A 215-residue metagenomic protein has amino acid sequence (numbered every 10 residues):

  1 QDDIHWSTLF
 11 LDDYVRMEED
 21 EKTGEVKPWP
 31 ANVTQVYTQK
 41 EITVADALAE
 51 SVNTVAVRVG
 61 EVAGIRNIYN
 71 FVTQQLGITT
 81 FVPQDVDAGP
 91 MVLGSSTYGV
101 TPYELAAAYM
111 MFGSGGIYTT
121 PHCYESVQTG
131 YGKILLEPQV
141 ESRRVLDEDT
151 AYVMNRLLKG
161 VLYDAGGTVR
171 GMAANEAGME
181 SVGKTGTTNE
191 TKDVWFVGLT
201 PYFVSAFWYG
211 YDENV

Functional and structural regions predicted by a protein language model:
Q1: Active/ligand-binding-proximal structured segments within catalytic/core domains that scaffold catalytic residues
I4-R66, Y118, G130-G160: Conserved catalytic neighborhood of penicillin-recognizing serine enzymes
I4-W6, G99-V215: A penicillin-recognizing enzyme superfamily signal
T8-L11, D46, A56-G60, F71 (+6 more regions): Structural recognition of the beta-strand scaffold that forms the well-ordered cores of secreted hydrolase catalytic
F10, Q84-D87, A173-A174: Short, glycine-/polar-rich solvent-exposed loops and beta-turns at beta-strand/coil boundaries
V15, G77-I78, Y163: Residue-level marker of structural boundaries
G24-N32, V36, G64-A107: Mid-domain, small-residue-enriched loop/turn segments at the edges of structured enzyme/sensor domains
N53-V55, V86-L93, Q139-V140, N214-V215: Glycine- and acidic
